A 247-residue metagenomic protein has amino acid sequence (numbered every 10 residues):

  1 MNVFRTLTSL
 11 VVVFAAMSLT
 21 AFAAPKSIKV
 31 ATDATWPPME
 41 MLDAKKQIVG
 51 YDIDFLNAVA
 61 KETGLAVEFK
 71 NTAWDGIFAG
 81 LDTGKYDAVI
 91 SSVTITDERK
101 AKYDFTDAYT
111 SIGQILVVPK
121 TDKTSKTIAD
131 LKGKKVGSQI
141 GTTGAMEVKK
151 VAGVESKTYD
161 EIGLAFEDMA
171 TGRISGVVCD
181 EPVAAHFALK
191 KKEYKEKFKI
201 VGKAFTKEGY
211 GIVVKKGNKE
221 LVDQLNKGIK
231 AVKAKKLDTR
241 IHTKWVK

Functional and structural regions predicted by a protein language model:
A24-S92: Extracytoplasmic small-molecule ligand-binding "clamshell" domains of the periplasmic binding protein/Venus flytrap
A34, T110-V118, E181, A185 (+2 more regions): Periplasmic-binding protein-like
I53, E68-A79, K123, I140-T143 (+2 more regions): Short helix-initiation/N-cap motifs at beta->coil->alpha
I53-E62, D122, A129, K134-K135 (+2 more regions): Extended ligand-binding regions for polar small-molecule ligands
G64-A66, T83-S91, K134-K135, T171-V183: Alpha-to-beta junction loops
L65, F69, V93-I95, F105-S156: A conserved helix-loop-strand patch within extracytoplasmic ligand-binding domains of the periplasmic binding
A66, T143-Y159, E196-V201, K227-K247: Ligand-binding clefts/hinges and TM-proximal coupling segments of bilobed small-molecule sensing domains
A79, S91-A101, E147-K150, S175-T206: A ligand-binding cleft/hinge motif common to bilobed small-molecule-binding domains
